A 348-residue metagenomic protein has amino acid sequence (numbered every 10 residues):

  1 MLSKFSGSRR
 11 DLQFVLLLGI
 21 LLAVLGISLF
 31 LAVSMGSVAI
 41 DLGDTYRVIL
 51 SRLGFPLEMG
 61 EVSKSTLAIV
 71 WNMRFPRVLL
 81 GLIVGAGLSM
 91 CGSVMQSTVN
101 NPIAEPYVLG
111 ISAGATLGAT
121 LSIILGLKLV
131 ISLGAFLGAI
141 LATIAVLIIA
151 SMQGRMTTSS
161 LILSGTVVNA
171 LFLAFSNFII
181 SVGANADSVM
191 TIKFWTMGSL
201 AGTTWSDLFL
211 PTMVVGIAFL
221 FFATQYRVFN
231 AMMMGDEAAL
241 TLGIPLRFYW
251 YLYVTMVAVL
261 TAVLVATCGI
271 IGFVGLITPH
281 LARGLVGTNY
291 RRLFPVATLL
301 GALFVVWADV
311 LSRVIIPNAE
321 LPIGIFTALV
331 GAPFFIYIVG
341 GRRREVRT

Functional and structural regions predicted by a protein language model:
M1-T348: Alpha-helical transmembrane segments in inner-membrane proteins
